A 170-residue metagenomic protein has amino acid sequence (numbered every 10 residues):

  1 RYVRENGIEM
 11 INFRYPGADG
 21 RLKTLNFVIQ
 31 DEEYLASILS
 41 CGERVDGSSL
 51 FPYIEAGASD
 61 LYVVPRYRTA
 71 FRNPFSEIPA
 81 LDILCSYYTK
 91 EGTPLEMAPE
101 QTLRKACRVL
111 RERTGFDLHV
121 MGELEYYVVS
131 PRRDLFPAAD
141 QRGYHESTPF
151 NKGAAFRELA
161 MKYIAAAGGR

Functional and structural regions predicted by a protein language model:
R1-G169: ATP/Mg2+-dependent ligation/transfer catalytic cores
